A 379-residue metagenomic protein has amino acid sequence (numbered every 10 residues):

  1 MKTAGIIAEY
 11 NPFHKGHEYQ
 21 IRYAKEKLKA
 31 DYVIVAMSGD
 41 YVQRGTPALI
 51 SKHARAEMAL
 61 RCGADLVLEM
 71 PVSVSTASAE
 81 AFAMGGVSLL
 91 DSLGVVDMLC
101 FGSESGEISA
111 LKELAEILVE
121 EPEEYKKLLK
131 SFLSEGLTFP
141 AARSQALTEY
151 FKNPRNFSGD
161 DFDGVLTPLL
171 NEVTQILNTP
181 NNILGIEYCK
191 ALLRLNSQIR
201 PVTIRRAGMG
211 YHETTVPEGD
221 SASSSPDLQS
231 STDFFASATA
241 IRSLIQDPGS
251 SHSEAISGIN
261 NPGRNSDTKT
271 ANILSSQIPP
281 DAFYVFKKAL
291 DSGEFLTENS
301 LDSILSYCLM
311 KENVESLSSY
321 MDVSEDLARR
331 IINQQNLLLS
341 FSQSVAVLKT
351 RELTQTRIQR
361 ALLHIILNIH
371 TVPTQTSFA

Functional and structural regions predicted by a protein language model:
M1-R55: N-terminal catalytic cores of NTP/NDP-binding nucleotidyl/phosphoryl-transfer enzymes
I6-I7, A36-M37, L68-M70, V202-I204: Short beta-strands and strand-loop turn motifs
A8, V42-Q43, A59, S73-V74 (+1 more regions): Short, contiguous strand/loop micro-motifs
K25, A56-L60, K190-L193, R242: Class I S-adenosyl-L-methionine
K25-E26, L60, V87, D91-S92: Non-catalytic positions within long, well-ordered alpha-helices that form the structural scaffold/packing of enzyme
D31, D65, D97: Receiver (REC) domain switch/active-site residues of two-component response regulators
E57-P71: A glycine-rich helix N-cap at a beta->alpha junction
M70-A379: Active-site cores that bind ATP or allylic diphosphates and position pyrophosphate for catalysis
